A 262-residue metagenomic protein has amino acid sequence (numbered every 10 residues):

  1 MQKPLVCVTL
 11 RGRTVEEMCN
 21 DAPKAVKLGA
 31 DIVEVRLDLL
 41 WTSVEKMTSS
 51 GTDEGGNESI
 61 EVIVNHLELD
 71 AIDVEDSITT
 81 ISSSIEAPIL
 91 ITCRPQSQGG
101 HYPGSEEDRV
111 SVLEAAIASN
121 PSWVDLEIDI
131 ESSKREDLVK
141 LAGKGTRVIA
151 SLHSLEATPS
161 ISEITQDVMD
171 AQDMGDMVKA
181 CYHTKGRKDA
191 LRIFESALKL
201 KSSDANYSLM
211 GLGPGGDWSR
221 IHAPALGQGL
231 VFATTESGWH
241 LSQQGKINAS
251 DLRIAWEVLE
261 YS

Functional and structural regions predicted by a protein language model:
Q2-C19, P95-E107, S151-S162: Active-site mouth loops of central-metabolism enzymes
Q2-V6, G29-D31, I85-I89, N120-S122 (+3 more regions): Short, well-ordered coil/turn segments that N-cap beta-strands
R11, E34-L40, N65-D70, I117-K134 (+3 more regions): Catalytic beta/alpha-barrel core
P23-L28, I72-E86, E114-S119, R135-G145 (+1 more regions): Acidic (Asp/Glu)-rich catalytic clusters
I32-T80, E131: Glycine-rich, proline-tolerant flexible connector loops at the mouths of alpha/beta enzymes
I81-S82, I89-L126: Glycine/small-residue-rich loop that forms an oxyanion/phosphate-binding "nest" at active or ligand-binding sites
L141-M177: Histidine/lysine/aspartate-rich catalytic loop segments that bind and position anionic ligands
D189, A197-S262: C-terminal alpha-helical cap/extension of soluble enzyme domains
